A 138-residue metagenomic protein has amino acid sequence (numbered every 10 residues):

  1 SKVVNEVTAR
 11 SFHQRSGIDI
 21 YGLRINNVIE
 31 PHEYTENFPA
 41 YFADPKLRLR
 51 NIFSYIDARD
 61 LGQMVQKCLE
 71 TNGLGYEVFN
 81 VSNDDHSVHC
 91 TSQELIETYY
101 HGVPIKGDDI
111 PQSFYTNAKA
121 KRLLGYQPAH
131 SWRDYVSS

Functional and structural regions predicted by a protein language model:
S1-I20: Active-site Tyr-X1-5-Lys
S1-V4, F53-D60, Q112: Soluble or luminal CAZymes and related metallo-dependent hydrolases
A9, P31-Y34, S87, W132: Active-site-proximal flexible loops/turns
I20, P45-R48, G107, A118: Short, functionally important structural connectors and interaction interfaces within domains
N26-I29, D85: Glycine-rich beta-alpha junction loops
V28-K46, N51-V78: Alpha-helical substrate-binding/gating segment
R59-S138: C-terminal substrate-binding subdomain of Rossmann-fold SDR/epimerase-dehydratase oxidoreductases
